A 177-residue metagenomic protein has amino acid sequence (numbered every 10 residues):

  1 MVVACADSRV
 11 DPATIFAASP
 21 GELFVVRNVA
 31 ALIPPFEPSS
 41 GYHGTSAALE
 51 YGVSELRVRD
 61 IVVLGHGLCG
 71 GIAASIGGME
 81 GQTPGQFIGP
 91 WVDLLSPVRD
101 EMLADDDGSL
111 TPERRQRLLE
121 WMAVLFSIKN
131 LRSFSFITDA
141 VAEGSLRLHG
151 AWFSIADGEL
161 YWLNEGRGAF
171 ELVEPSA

Functional and structural regions predicted by a protein language model:
M1-S39: Short, conserved "active-site rim" segments that organize catalytic pockets and cofactor/ligand binding
V2, V26, V63, G150 (+1 more regions): Divalent metal-coordination and catalytic microenvironments
A31-R59, G70-A177: Divalent-metal-activated hydrolytic enzyme cores
